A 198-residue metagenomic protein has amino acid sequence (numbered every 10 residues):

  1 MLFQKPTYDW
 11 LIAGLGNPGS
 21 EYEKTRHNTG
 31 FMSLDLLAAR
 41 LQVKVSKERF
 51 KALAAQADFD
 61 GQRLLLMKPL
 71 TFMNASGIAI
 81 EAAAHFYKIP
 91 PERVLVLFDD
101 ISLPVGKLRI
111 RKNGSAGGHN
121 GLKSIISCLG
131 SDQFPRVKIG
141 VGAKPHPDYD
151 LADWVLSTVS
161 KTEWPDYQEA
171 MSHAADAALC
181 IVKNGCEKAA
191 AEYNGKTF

Functional and structural regions predicted by a protein language model:
M1-N113, K123-K138, K144-D150, S157 (+1 more regions): Nucleotide and nucleotide-moiety/phosphate-recognizing core
G118-G121: Hydrophobic alpha-helical segments within soluble ligand-binding/sensing domains
